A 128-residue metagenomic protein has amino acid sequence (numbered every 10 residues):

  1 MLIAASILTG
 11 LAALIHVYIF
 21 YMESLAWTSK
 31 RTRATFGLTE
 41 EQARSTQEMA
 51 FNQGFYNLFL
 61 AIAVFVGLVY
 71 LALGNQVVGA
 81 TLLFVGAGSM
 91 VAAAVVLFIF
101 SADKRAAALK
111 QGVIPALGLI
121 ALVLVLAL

Functional and structural regions predicted by a protein language model:
L2-L25: N-terminal signal-anchor transmembrane alpha helix
I7-G10, L14, F55, G88 (+2 more regions): Hydrophobic residues within alpha-helical transmembrane segments of multi-pass solute transporters/permease subunits
S24-Q47: Cytosolic, membrane-interface loops and tails of multi-pass inner-membrane proteins
S24-T32, A72-Q76, A102-A106, L126-A127: Transmembrane helix-loop junctions in multipass membrane proteins, especially transporters and channels
Q42-F59: Interfacial helix-start motif at the membrane-water boundary
N57-G67: Hydrophobic alpha-helical transmembrane segments
V66-V95, I99-V113: Transmembrane helix-loop-helix
I120-L128: Juxtamembrane boundary at the C-terminal end of a transmembrane helix
